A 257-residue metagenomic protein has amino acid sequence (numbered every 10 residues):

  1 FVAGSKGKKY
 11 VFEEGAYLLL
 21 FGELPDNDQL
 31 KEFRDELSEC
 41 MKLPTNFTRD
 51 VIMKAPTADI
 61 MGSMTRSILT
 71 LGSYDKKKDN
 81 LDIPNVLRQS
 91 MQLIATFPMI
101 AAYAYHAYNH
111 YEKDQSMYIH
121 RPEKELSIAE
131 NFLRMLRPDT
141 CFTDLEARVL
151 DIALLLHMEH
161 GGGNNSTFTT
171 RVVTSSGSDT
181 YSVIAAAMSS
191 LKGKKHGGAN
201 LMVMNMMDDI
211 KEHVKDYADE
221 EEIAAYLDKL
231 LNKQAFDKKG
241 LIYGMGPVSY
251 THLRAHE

Functional and structural regions predicted by a protein language model:
F1-E13, R148-A153, G163-S190, L231-Q234: Short, hydrophobic/aliphatic alpha-helical segments
F1-T48: An N-terminal structural lobe/cap that precedes and organizes the functional/catalytic core across diverse proteins
Y17-L24, G177-M206, I242-S249: Conserved phosphate/anionic-ligand binding catalytic regions in large, soluble enzymes, centered on
P56-G161: Glycine-rich, mobile lid/loop segments that gate access to catalytic sites or pores
Y108-E112, L145-A147, G162-F168, G198-L201 (+2 more regions): Flexible, glycine/charged-enriched surface loops at secondary-structure junctions
G177, D216-Y217, L231-D237, Y243: Acidic, carboxylate-rich catalytic segments that either coordinate divalent cations
A199-K233: Catalytic or ion-translocation cores adjacent to nucleophile or general acid/base/metal-coordination motifs in diverse
T251-E257: Conserved small/polar residues in nucleotide/adenosyl-binding loops
